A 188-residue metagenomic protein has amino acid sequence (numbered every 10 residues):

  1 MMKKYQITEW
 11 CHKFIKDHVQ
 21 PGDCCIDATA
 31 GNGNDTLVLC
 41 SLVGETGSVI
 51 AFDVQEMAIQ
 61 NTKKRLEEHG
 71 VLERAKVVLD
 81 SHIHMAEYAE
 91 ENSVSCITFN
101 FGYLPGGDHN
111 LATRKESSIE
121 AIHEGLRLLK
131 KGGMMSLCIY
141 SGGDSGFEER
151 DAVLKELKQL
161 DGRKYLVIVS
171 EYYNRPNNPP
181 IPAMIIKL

Functional and structural regions predicted by a protein language model:
M1-C24, L37, S41: S-adenosyl-L-methionine
Q20, V43-G44, L129-K131: Helix-to-beta-strand junctions that scaffold the AdoMet/dcAdoMet cofactor pocket in Class I SAM-dependent enzymes
T29, A121, L128-I139: Conserved beta-strand signature within the Rossmann-like core of class I S-adenosyl-L-methionine
N32-T46: Conserved SAM-binding loop of SAM-dependent methyltransferases across substrates and taxa, primarily the Class I
S48-D53: Conserved SAM-binding motif I beta-strand of class I
I59-N92: S-adenosyl-L-methionine
F99-A121: Mobile active-site "lid"/loop adjacent to the S-adenosyl-L-methionine
E148-L188: Class I S-adenosyl-L-methionine
